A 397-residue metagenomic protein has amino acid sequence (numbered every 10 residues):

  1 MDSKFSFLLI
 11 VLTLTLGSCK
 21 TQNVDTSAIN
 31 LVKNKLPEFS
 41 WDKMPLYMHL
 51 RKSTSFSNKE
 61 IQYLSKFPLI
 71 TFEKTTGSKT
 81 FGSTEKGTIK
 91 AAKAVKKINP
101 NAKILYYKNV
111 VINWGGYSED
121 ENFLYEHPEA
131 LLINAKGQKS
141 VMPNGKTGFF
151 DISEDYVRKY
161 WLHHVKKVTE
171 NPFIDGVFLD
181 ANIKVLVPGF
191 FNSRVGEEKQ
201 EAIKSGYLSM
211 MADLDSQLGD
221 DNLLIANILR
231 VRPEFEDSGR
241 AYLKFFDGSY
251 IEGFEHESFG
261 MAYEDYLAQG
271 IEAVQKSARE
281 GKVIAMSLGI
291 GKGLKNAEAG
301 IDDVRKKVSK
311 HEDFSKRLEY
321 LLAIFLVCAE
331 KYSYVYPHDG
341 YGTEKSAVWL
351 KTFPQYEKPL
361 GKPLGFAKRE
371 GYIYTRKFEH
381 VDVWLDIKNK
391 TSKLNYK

Functional and structural regions predicted by a protein language model:
M1-F5: Positively charged n-region of N-terminal signal peptides that target proteins for export
S6-L14: Sec-dependent N-terminal signal peptides
G17-S18: C-terminal motif of bacterial Sec signal peptides marking the signal peptidase cleavage site
V24-K397: Glycan-processing catalytic domains of CAZymes
